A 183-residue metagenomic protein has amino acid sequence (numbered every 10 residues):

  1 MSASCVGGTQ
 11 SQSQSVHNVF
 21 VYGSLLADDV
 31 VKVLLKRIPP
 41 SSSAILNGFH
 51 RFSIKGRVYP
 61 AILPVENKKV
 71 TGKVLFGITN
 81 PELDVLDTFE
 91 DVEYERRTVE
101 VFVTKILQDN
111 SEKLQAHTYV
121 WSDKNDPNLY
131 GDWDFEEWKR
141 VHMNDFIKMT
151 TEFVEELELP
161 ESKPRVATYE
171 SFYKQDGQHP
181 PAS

Functional and structural regions predicted by a protein language model:
M1-S183: Glycine-aromatic micro-motifs
